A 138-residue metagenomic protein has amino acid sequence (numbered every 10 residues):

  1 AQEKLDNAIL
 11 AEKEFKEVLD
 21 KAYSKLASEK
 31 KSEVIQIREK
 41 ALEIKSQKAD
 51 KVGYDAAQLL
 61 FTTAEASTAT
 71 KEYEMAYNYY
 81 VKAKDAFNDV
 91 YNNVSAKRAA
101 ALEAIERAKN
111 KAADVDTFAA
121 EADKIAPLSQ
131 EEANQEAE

Functional and structural regions predicted by a protein language model:
A1-E138: Long, charged/polar, soluble alpha-helical segments
